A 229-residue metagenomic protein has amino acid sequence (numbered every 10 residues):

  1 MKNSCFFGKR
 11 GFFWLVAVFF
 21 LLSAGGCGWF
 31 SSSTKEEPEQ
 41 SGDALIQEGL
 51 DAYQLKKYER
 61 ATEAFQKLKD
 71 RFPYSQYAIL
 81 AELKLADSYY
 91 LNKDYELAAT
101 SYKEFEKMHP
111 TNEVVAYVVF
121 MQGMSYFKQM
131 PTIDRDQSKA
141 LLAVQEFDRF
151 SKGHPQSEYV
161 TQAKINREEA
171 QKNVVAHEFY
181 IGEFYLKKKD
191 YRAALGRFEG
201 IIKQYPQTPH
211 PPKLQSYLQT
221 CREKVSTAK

Functional and structural regions predicted by a protein language model:
S23-G26: C-terminal motif of bacterial Sec signal peptides marking the signal peptidase cleavage site
G28-S32: Bacterial signal peptide processing site
K35-K93, T100: Post-signal-peptide N-terminal segment of Sec-exported extracytoplasmic proteins
R71-A78, E106-V115, D134, D148-I165 (+3 more regions): Short solvent-exposed coil/turn linkers within tandem alpha-helical repeat scaffolds
L91-E96, M124-D136, E169-Y185, T220-K229: Alpha-helical linker/edge segments of TPR/alpha-solenoid repeat scaffolds and analogous pre-/post-domain helices
